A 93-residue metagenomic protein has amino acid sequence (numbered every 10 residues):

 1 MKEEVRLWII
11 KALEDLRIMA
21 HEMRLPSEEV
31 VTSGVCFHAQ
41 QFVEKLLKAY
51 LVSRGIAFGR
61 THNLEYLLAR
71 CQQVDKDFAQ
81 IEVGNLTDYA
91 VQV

Functional and structural regions predicted by a protein language model:
M1-Q92: Terminal alpha-helical segments
